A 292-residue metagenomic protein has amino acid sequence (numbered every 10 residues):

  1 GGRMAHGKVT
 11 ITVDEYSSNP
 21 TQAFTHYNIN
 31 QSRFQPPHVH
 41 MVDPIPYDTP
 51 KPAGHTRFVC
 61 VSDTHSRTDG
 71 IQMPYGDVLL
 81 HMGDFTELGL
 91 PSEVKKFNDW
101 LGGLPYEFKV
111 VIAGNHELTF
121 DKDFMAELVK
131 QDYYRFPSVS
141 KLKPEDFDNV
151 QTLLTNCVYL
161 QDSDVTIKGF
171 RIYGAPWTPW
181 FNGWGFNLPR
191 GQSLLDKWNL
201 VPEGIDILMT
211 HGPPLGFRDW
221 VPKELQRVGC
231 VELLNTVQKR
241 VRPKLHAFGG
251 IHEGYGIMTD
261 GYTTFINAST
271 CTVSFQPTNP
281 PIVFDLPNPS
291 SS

Functional and structural regions predicted by a protein language model:
G1-C60, T64-T68, D123, L286 (+1 more regions): Acidic, histidine-bearing metal-coordination/catalytic regions of metal-dependent phosphoesterases
P50-F58, D164-G174, E203-I207, M258-T264 (+1 more regions): Beta-strand-turn-beta hairpins that frame and shape the catalytic cleft of phosphate-ester-processing enzymes
C60-S62, L79-D84, F108-N115, L160-Q161 (+3 more regions): Active-site neighborhood of phospho(di)ester-bond hydrolases with catalytic His/Asp-centered motifs
V61, S66-I167: Core catalytic region of metal-dependent phosphoesterases/phosphodiesterases, especially metallo-beta-lactamase-like
V94-F97, P189-S193, K223-L234: Charged helix-capping and loop-helix junction motifs
E127-V139, F181, E203-R242: Active-site-proximal segments of metal-dependent phosphoesterases and phosphodiesterases across multiple
N156-D219, E224: Internal catalytic-core helix/loop-beta-alpha segment that presents or stabilizes conserved functional determinants
T166-K168, E232-R240, K244-L245, H252-S292: Binuclear metal-dependent phosphoesterase catalytic core
